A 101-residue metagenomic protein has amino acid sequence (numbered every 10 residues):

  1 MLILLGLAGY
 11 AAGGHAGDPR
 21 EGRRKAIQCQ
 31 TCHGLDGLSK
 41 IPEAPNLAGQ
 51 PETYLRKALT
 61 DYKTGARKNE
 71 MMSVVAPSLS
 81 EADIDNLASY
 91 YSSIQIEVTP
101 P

Functional and structural regions predicted by a protein language model:
M1-G9: Bacterial N-terminal signal peptides
G9-A26, K40-E43, Q95-P101: Electrostatic cytochrome c docking/interface patches
P19, R23, G37-R67, S73-S78: Gly/Gly-Pro-rich "capping" loops immediately C-terminal to redox-active cysteine motifs in periplasmic/lumenal
I27-T31, P42-A44, E81: Charged, amphipathic alpha-helical interaction segments
Q28, D61, S89-S93: Residues within well-ordered alpha-helical secondary structure of globular protein domains
C29-D36, L87: The canonical Cys-X-X-Cys-His
R67, P77-P101: C-terminal capping alpha-helices of c-type cytochrome domains
